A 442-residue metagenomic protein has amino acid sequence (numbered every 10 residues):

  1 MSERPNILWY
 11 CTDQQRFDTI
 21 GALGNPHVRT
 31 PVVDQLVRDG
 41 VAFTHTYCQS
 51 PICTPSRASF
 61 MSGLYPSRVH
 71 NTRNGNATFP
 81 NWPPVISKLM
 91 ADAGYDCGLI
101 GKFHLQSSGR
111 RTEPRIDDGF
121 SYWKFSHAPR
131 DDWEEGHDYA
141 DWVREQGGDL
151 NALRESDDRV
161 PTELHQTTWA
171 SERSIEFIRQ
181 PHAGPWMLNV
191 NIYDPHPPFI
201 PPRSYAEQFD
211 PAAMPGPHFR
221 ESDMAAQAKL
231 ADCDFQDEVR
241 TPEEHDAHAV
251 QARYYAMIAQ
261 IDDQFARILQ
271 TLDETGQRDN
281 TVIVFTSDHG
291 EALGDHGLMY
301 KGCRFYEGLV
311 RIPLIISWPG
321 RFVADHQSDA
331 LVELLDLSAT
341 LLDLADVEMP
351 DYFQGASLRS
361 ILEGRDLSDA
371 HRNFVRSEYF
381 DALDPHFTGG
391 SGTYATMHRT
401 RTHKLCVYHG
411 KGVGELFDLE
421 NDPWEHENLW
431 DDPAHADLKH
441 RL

Functional and structural regions predicted by a protein language model:
M1-Y408, V413-G414, P423-R441: Formylglycine-dependent sulfatase
E420: Residues forming the ATP-binding cleft of Hanks-type serine/threonine protein kinase domains
